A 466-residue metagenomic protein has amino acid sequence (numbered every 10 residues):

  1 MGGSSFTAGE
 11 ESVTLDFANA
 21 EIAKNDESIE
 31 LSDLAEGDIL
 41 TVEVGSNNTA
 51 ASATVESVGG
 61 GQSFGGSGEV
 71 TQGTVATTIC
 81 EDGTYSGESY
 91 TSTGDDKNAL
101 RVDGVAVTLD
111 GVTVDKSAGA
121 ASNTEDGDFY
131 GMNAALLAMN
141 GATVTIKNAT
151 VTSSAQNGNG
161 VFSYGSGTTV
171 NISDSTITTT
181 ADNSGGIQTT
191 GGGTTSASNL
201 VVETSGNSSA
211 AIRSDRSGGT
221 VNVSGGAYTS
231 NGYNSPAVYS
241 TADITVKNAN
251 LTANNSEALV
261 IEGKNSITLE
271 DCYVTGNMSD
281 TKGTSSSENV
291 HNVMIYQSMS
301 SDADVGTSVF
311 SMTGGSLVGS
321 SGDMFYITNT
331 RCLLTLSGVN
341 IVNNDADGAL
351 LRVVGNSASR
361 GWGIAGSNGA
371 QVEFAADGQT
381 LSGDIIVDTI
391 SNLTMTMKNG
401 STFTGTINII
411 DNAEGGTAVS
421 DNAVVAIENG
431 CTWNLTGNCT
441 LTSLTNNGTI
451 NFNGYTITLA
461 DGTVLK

Functional and structural regions predicted by a protein language model:
M1-L15, K24-E69: Short, flexible, surface-exposed loop segments at domain boundaries
G37, C80-G87, A106-V112, T143-N148 (+16 more regions): All-beta strand scaffolds that present successive hydrophobic residues in beta-strands
F64-N123, F452, I457-L459, V464-K466: N-terminal segments that cap or nucleate solenoid repeat domains
G68-T74, G94-R101, N123-L137, A155-S163 (+9 more regions): Extracellular beta-strand/beta-solenoid scaffold signature
S89-S92, T113-G119, T150-S153, T176-D182 (+10 more regions): Beta-rich extracellular carbohydrate-active architectures
R101-D182, Q188-N199, R216: Post-signal-peptide, soluble extracytosolic/periplasmic N-terminal scaffold domains of envelope/secretory systems
D174-T176, T190-V238, I244-T252: Internal, well-ordered domain-core segments that constitute the primary functional module of diverse proteins
S382, I386-K466: Extracellular beta-strand/loop-rich repeat segments of large surface/secreted proteins
